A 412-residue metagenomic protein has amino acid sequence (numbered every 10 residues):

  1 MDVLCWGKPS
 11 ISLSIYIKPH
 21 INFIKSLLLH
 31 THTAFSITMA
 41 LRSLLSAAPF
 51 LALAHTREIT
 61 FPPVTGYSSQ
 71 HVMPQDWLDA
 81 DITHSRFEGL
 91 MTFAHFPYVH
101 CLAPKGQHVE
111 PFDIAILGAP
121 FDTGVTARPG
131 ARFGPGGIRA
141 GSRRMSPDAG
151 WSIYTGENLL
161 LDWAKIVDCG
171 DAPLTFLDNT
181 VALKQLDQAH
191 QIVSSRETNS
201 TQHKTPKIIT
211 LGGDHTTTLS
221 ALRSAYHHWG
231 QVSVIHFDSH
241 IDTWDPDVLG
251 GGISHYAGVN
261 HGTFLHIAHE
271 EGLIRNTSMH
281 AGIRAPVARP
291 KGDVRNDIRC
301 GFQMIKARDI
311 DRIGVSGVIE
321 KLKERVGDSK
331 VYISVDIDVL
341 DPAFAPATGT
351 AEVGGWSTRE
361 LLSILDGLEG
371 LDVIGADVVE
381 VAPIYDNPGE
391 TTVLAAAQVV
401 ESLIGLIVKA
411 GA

Functional and structural regions predicted by a protein language model:
D2-V3, A34: Acidic, Ala/Val/Gly-enriched low-complexity intrinsically disordered segments
Y16-T38: Short, Lys/Arg-enriched N-terminal segments with co-localized hydrophobic residues within the first ~10-30 amino acids
S26-L27, A47, G389: Generic alpha-helix initiation/capping and coil-helix boundary signal
A34-T56: Fungal secretory targeting signals
R57-A412: Conserved alpha-helical scaffold segments that buttress catalytic/binding sites
